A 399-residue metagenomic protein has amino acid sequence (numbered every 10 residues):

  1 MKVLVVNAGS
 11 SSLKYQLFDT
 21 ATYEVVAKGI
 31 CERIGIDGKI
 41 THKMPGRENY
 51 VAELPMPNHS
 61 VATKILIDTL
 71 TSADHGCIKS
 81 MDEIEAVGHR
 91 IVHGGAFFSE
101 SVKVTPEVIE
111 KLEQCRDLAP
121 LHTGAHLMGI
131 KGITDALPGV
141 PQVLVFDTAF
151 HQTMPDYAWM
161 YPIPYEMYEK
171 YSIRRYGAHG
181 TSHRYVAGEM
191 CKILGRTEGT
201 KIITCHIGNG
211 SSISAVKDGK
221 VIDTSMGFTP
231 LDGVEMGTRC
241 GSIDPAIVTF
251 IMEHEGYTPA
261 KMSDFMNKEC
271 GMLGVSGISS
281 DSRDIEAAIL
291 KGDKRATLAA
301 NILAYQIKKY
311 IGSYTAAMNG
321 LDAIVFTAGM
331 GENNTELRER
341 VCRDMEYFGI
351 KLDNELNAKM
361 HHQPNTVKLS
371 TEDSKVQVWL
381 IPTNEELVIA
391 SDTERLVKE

Functional and structural regions predicted by a protein language model:
V3, S12-M56, G227: Short glycine-rich, Thr/Ser-proximal phosphate-binding strand/loop in the N-terminal lobe of ATP-dependent enzymes
G9, H89-V92, I207, V325-N333: Glycine-rich beta-strand-to-loop/alpha-helix junction loops that act as flexible
T69-I84, M190-R196, I311-D322: Phosphate/pyrophosphate-binding loops at sites that engage ATP/ADP/AMP, CoA/4′-phosphopantetheine, polyphosphate
L70-H122, P141-V143, A149-A158: Short beta-strand-loop/turn "lid" adjacent to the catalytic site in phosphate-handling enzymes
F150-E253: Glycine-rich phosphate-binding loop of actin/hexokinase-like ATP-binding domains
K217, D223-E255, D264, A328-K359: Catalytic phosphate/nucleotide-handling subdomain of diverse soluble enzymes
D264, G271-V275, S282-A317: Adenine-nucleotide phosphate-binding core of ATP-dependent small-molecule kinases
T297, N301-N319, G331-E399: Internal helix-turn-beta structural module
